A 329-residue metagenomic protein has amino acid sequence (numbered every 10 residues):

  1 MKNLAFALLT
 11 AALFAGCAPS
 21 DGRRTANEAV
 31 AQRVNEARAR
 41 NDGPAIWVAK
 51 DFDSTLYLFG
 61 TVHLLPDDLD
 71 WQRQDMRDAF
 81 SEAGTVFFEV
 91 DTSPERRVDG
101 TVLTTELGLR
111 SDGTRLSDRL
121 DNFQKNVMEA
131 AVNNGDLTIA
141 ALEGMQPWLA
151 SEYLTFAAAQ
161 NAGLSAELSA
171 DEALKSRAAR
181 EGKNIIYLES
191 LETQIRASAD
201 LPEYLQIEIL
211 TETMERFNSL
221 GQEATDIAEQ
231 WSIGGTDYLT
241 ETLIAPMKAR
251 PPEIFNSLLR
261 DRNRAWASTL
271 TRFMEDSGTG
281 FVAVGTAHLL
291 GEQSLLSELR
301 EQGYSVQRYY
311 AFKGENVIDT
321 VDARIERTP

Functional and structural regions predicted by a protein language model:
M1-K2, G182: Generic cytosolic/nucleocytoplasmic N-terminal low-complexity/intrinsically disordered segments
K2-L8: Sec-dependent signal peptide recognition, specifically the positively charged N-region followed immediately by
L4, K50-D53, E275-D276: Short hydrophobic "helix-edge" motifs at membrane interfaces and signal-peptide entry regions
F14-G16: C-terminal motif of bacterial Sec signal peptides marking the signal peptidase cleavage site
D21-R38, A45-I254, L258: Structured, acidic catalytic/metal-binding patches in enzyme active sites
E253-P329: A cross-kingdom marker for long, charged
